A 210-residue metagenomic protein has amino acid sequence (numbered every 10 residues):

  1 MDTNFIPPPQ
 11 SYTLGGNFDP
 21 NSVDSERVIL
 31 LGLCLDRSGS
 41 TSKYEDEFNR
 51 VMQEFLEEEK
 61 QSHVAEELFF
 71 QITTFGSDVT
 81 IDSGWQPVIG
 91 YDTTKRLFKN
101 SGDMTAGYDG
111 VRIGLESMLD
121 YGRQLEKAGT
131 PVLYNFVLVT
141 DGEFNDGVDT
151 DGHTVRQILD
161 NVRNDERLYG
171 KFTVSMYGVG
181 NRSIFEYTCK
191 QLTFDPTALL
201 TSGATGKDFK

Functional and structural regions predicted by a protein language model:
M1-G32, R37-D46, G122-E126: Acidic, polar low-complexity linker/tail segments
N4, E143-L192: VWA/integrin I-like adhesion module and closely mimicked acidic/polar interface patches used
P20-S25, E59-A65, M118-T130, D165-L168: Surface-exposed acidic, glycine-flexible loop patches that form ligand/cofactor-binding and adhesion interfaces
D24-G84, G114, N135-V137, M176-N181: Von Willebrand factor
K43-N49, D103-G114, D149-D151: Phosphate/oxyanion-binding active-site loops and adjacent basic polyanion-contact surfaces
E67-L97, I184-F194: Short beta-strand-loop
T80, T93-V132, T173-Y187, D208: Von Willebrand factor
Y187, Q191-K210: C-terminal helix of von Willebrand factor
